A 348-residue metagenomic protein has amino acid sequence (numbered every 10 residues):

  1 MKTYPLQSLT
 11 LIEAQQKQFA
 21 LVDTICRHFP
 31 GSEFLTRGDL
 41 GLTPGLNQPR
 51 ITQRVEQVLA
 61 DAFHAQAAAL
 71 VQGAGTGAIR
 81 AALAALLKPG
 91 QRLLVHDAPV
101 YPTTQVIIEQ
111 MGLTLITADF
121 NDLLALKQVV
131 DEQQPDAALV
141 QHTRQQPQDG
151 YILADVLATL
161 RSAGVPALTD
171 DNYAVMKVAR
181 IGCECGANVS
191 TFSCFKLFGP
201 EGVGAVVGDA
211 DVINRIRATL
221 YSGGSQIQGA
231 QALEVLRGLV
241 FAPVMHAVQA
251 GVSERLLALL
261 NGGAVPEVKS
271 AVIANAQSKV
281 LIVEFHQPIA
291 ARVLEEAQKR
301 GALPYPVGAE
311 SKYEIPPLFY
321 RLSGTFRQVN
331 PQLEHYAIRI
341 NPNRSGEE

Functional and structural regions predicted by a protein language model:
M1-P49, A65, G308, P331-E348: N-terminal "arm"/small-domain region of PLP-dependent enzymes with the aminotransferase-like
K2-L9, L21, I25, D61-H246 (+1 more regions): Conserved PLP-enzyme active-site core in the AAT-like
L35, I273-N275: A conserved mid-domain beta-alpha-beta active-site/ligand-binding segment of alpha/beta enzyme cores
N47-Q53, D170: A short, flexible low-complexity segment enriched in Lys/Arg and Gly/Pro that occurs in N-terminal basic tails
I51, V55, G77-A78: A short, well-structured juxtamembrane/interface segment
Q53, Q57-F63: PLP-dependent amino-acid enzyme catalytic core
A276-E348: Conserved C-terminal alpha-helix-loop-beta "cap" of PLP-dependent enzymes that closes/shapes the active-site mouth
